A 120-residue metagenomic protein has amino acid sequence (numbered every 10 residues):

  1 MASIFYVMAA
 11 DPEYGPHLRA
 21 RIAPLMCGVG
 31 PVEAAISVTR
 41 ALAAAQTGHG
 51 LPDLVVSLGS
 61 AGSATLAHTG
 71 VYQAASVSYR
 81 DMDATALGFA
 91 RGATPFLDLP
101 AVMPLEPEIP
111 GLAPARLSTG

Functional and structural regions predicted by a protein language model:
M1-Y6, P52-D53: Extreme N-terminal starter segment of soluble prokaryotic enzymes
V7-D11: Structural motif
P12-G120: Glycine-rich phosphate- or other oxyanion-binding loops that anchor nucleotides, phosphorylated ligands
